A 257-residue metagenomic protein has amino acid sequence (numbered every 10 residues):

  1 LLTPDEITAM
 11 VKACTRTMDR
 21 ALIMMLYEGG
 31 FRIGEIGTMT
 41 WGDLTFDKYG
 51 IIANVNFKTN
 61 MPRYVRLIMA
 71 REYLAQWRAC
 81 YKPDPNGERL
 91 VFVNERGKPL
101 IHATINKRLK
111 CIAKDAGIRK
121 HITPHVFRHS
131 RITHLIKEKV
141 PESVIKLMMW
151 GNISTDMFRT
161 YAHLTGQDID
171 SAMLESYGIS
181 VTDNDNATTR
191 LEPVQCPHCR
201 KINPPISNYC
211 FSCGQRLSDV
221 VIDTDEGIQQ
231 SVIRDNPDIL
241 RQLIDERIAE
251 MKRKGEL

Functional and structural regions predicted by a protein language model:
P4-I33, T59: Basic, Lys/Arg- and aromatic-enriched nucleic-acid-binding interface segment
I7, M18-R20, H102, N106 (+3 more regions): Short, leucine-enriched amphipathic alpha-helices that occur as contiguous helical runs
L26, G37, K146: The alpha-helix within a helix-turn-helix
G29, G34, T38-E72, P193-V194 (+2 more regions): Conserved tyrosine-mediated DNA breakage-rejoining catalytic core shared by Y-recombinases
D47-Y49, N54-G97, C111-A116, D183-L191: Basic, alpha-helical nucleic-acid-contacting "clamp/cap" segments
N56-T59, M149-A187, L217: Catalytic-site neighborhood detector that most strongly recognizes the C-terminal catalytic loop/helix of tyrosine
N106-L147, G151-T155, H163, Q167-D170 (+2 more regions): Short, basic (Lys/Arg/His-rich) helix/loop patches that form interaction surfaces in the mid-to-C-terminal regions
S171-L257: C-terminal secondary-structure termini that scaffold catalytic or DNA-interacting sites
